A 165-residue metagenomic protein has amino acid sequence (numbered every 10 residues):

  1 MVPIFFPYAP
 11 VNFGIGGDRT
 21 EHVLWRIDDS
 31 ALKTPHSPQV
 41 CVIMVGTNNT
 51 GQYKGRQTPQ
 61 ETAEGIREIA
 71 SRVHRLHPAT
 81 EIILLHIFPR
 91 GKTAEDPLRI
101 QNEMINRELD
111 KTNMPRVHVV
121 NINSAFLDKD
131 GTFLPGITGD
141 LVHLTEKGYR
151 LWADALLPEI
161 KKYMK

Functional and structural regions predicted by a protein language model:
M1-S71, R75, G91-E103, R107: Conserved SGNH/GDSL esterase-like catalytic core that processes O-acyl groups on lipids and polysaccharides
F6, P78-A79, P115: Proline-centered flexible-loop/turn and helix-kink motifs
A9-G14, Q39-V45, E81-H86, H118-V120 (+1 more regions): Structural recognition of the beta-strand scaffold that forms the well-ordered cores of secreted hydrolase catalytic
R56, E61, E81, L85-F88 (+2 more regions): Generic hydrophobic/packing signal
P89-K165: Catalytic His-Asp segment of secreted/periplasmic serine-dependent ester chemistry enzymes
